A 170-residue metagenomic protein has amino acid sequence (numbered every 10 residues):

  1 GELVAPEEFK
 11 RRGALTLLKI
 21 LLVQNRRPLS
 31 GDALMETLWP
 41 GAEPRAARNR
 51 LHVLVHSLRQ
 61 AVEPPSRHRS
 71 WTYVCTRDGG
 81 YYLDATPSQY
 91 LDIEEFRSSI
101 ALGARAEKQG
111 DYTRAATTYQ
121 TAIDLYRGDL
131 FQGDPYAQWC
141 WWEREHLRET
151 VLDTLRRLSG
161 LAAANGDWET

Functional and structural regions predicted by a protein language model:
G1-T170: Intrinsically disordered, low-complexity protein-interaction/activation regions
